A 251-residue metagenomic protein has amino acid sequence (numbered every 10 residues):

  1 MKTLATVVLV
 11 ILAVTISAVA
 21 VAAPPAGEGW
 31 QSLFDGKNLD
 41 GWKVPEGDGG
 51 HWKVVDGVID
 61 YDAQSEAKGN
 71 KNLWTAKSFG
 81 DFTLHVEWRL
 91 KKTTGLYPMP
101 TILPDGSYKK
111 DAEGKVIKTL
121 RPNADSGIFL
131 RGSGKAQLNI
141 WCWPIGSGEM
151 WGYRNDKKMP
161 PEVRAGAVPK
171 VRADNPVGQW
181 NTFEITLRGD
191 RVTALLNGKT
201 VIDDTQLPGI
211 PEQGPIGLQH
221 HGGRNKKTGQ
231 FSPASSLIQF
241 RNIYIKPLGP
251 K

Functional and structural regions predicted by a protein language model:
M1-V7: Positively charged n-region of N-terminal signal peptides that target proteins for export
V7-A18: Bacterial N-terminal signal peptides
A20-K251: Carbohydrate-interacting regions of secretory-pathway proteins
